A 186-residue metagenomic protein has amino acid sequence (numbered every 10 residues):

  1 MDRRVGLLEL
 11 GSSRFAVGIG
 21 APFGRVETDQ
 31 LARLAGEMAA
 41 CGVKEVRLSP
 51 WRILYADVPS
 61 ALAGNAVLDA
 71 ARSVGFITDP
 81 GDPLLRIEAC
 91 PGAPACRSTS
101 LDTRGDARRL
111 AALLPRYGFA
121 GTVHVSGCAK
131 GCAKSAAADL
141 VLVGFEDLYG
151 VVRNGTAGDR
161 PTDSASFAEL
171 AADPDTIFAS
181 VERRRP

Functional and structural regions predicted by a protein language model:
M1-G6, G127: Glycine-rich, charged/polar anion/phosphate-binding loops that engage phosphate groups from diverse ligands
R3-R4, C41, G121, Y149-N154: Broad hydrophobic/π-residue packing in well-ordered secondary structure
V5-R25: Short glycine-/aliphatic-rich beta-strand segments at the starts of folded cytosolic domains
F15-V17, L54, L148-G150: Hydrophobic residues embedded in beta-strands of well-ordered beta-sheets
F15-V17, V67, C90, R109-L110 (+2 more regions): Solvent-exposed, well-ordered amphipathic alpha-helical segments that flank/support binding or catalytic loops
A21-E146: Small-residue-enriched alpha-helical segments and adjacent helix-cap loops that form tight helix-helix packing
A136, V141-P186: Mobile "lid/hinge" segments at catalytic clefts and subdomain interfaces of large enzymes
